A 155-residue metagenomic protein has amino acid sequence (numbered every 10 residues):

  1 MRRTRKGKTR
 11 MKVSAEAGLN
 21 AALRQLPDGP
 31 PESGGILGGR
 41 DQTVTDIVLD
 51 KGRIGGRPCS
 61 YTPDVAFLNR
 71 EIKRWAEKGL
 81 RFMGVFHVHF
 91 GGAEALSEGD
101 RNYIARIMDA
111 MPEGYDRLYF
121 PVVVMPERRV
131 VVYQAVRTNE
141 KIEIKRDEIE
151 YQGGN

Functional and structural regions predicted by a protein language model:
M1-M83, F90-N155: Conserved beta-strand-loop surface patch within small alpha/beta domains used for substrate/adaptor or ligand engagement
